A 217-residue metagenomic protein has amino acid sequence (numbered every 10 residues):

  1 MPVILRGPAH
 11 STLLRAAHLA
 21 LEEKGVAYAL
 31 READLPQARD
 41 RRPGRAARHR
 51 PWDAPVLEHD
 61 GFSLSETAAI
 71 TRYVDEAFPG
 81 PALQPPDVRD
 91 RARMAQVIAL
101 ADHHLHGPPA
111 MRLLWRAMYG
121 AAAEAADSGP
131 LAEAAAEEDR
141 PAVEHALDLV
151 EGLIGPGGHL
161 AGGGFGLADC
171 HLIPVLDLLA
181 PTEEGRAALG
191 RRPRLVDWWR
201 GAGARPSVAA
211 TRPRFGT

Functional and structural regions predicted by a protein language model:
M1-L131: GST-like domain detector, emphasizing the conserved glutathione-binding G-site in the N-terminal thioredoxin-like
A46, A92-A95, H171, V196 (+1 more regions): Generic structural signal for individual residues within well-ordered alpha-helical segments across diverse proteins
L83, A210-T211: Acidic/polar loop patches that form or flank catalytic/metal-binding clefts of enzymes that bind anionic ligands
H103-G201: GST-like fold's C-terminal all-alpha helical module
T211-T217: Terminal-tail/helix-coil boundary detector
